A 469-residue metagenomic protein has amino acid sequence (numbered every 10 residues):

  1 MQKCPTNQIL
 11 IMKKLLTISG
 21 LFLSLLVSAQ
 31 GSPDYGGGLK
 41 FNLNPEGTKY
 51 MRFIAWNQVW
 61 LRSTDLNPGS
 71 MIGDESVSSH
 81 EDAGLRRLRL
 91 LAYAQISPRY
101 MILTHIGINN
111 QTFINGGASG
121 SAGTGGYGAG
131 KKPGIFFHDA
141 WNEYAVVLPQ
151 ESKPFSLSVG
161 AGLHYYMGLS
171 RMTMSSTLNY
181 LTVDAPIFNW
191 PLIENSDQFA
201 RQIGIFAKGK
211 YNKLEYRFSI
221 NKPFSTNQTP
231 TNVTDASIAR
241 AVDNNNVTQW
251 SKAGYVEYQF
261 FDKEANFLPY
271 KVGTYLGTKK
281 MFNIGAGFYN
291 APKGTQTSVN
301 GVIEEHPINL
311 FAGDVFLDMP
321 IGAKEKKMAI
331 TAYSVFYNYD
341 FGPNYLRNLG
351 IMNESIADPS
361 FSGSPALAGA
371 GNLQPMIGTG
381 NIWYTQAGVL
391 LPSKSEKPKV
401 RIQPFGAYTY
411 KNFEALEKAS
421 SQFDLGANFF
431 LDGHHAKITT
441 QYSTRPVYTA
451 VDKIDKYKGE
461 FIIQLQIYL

Functional and structural regions predicted by a protein language model:
M1-S32: Bacterial Sec-dependent N-terminal signal peptides
Q30-G36, P68: Cleaved targeting-peptide boundary
G37, T48, Q249, Y258-F413 (+1 more regions): Detector for outer-membrane/organellar transmembrane beta-barrel domains, recognizing the amphipathic beta-strand
L39-L66, V77-T226, N246-E264, N338 (+3 more regions): Outer membrane beta-barrel
W60-G69, Q111-F113, P149, Y166-S170 (+8 more regions): Sequence/structural signature of outer-membrane beta-barrel proteins
S70-S78, I114-K131, T229-A241, Q296-T297 (+2 more regions): Solvent-exposed loop segments that connect transmembrane elements
R99-Y100, W250, K326-Y337, D424-N428 (+3 more regions): Gram-negative outer-membrane beta-barrel domains
R240-D243, D432-Q464, Y468: Predominantly the C-terminal beta-signal and adjacent terminal strand-loop region of outer-membrane beta-barrel
